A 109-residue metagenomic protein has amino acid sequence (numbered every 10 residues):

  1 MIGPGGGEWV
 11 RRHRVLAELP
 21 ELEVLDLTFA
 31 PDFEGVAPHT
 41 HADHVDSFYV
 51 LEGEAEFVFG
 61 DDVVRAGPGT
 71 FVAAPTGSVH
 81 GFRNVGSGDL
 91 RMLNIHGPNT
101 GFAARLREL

Functional and structural regions predicted by a protein language model:
M1-E23, P31, A37, R107-L109: A short, N-terminal "cap"/entry segment at the start of jelly-roll beta-barrel domains of the cupin/DSBH fold
D26-A30, T40-F59: Short, conserved beta-strand element in jelly-roll/cupin
T28, R83-L109: Double-stranded beta-helix
D32-F33, G77: Beta-strand-connecting loops/turns
A37, F57-V58, A74, H80-G86 (+1 more regions): Short beta-strand His + acidic residue motifs that chelate non-heme Fe in jelly-roll/DSBH and cupin folds
S47, E54-E56, V63, V79 (+1 more regions): Structural motif
D61-G77: Short acidic-glycine-tyrosine-enriched beta hairpin
